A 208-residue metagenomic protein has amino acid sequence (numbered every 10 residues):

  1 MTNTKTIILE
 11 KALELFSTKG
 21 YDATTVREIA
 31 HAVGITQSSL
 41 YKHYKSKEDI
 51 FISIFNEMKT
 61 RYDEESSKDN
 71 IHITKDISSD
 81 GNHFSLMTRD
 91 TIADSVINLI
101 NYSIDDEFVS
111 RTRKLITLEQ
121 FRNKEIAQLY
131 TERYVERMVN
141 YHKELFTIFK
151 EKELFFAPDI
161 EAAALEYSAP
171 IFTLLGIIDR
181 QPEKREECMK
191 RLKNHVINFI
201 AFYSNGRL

Functional and structural regions predicted by a protein language model:
M1-T4: Short, Lys/Arg-enriched anionic-surface-contact patches
I7, K11, L15-E57: Helix-turn-helix
K45-D49, S53, I104-E107, F121-E125 (+3 more regions): Residues in soluble alpha-helical coiled-coils and helical-bundle/repeat scaffolds
N56-Y62, D69-N70: Short, basic, alpha-helical segments at the C-terminal edge of helix-turn-helix-like DNA-binding modules
S67-D106, A164: Hydrophobic alpha-helical connector segments
D90, I104-T117, F121-E151: Amphipathic alpha-helical packing segments from all-alpha helical-bundle domains
V96-L99, R113-T117, Y167, I171 (+1 more regions): Short alpha-helical scaffolding segments that buttress acidic/His motifs in well-ordered protein cores
Q128, E132, E136, F146-I197 (+1 more regions): Hydrophobic/aromatic-rich alpha-helical bundle segments in the mid-to-C-terminal region
